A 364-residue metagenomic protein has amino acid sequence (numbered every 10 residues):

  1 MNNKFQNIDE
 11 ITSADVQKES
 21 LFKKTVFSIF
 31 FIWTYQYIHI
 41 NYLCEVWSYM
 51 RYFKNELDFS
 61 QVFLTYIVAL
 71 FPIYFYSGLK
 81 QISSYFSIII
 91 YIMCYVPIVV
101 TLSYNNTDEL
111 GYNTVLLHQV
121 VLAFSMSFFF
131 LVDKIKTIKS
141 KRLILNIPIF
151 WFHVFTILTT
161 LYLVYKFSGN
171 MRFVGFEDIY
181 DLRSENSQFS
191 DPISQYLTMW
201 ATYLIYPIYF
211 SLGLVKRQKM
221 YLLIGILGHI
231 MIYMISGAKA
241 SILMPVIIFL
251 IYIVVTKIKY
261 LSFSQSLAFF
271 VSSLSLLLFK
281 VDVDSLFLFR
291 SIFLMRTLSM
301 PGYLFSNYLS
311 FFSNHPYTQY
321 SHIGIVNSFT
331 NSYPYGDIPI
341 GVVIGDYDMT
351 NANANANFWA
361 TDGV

Functional and structural regions predicted by a protein language model:
M1-F210, L214-K219, T256-F263, A268-K280: Membrane-anchoring hydrophobic segments
I8-F22, I38-E56, E177-Y196, S275-V364: Small-residue-enriched transmembrane helix-hairpin modules in multi-pass membrane proteins
F27, S83, S87, G225 (+2 more regions): Alpha-helical protein-protein interaction elements
L102-V115, L227-Y252, G363-V364: Helix-loop-helix junctions and helix-breaking kinks within/between transmembrane helices of multi-pass membrane
S125, L223, M244-I248, V255-T256 (+3 more regions): Generic detector of ordered, mature protein regions
M199-I248: Long, hydrophobic/aromatic-enriched structural stretches that serve as scaffold segments
S236-L298: Loop-centered beta-sheet repeat module
